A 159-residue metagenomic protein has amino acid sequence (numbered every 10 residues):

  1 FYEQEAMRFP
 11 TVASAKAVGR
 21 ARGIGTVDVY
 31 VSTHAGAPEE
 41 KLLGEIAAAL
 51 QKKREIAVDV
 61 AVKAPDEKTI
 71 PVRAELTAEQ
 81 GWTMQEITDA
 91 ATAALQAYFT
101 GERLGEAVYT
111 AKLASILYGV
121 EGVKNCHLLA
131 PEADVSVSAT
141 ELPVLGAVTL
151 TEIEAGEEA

Functional and structural regions predicted by a protein language model:
F1-E106, E158-A159: Carbohydrate-recognition loop of C-type lectin domains
I87-A159: An aromatic-glycine-centered, glycine-rich loop/turn in mixed alpha/beta architecture
